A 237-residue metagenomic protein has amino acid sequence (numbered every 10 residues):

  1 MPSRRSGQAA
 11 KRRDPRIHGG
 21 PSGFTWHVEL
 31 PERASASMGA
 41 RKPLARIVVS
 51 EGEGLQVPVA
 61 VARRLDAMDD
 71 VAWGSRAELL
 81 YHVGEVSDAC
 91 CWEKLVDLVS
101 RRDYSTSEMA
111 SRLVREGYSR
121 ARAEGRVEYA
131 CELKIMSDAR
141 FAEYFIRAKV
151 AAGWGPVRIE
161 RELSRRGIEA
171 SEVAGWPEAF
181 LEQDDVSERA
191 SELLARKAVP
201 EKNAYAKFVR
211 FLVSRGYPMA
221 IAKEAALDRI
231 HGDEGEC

Functional and structural regions predicted by a protein language model:
M1-C237: An alpha-helical, amphipathic repeat domain used for nucleic-acid recognition, typified by the mTERF helical solenoid
